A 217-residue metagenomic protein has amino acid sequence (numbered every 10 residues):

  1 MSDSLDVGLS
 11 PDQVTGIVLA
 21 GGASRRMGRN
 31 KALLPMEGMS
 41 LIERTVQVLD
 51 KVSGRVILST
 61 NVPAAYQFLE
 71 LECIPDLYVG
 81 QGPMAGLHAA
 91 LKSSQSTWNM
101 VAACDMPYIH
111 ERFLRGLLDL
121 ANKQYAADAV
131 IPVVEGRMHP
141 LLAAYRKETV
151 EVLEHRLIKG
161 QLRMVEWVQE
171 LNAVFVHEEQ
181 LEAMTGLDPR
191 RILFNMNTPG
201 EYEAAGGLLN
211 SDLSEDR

Functional and structural regions predicted by a protein language model:
D3-Q161, E166-I192, P199, E203-L213: Nucleotide and nucleotide-moiety/phosphate-recognizing core
